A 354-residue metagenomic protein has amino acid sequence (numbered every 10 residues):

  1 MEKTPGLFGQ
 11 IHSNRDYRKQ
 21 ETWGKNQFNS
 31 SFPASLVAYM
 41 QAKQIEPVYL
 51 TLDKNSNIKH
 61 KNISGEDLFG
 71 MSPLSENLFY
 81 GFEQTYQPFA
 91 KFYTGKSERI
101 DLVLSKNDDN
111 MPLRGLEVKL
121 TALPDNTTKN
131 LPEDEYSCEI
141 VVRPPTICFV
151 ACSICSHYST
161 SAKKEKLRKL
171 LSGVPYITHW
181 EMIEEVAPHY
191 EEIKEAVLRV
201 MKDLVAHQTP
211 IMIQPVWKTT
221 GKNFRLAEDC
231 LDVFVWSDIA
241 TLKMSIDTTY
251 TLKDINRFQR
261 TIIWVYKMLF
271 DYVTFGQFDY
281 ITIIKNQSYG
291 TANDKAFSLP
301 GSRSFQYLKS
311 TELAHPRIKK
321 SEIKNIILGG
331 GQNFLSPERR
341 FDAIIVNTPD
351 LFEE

Functional and structural regions predicted by a protein language model:
M1-F69: A structured, charge-rich N-terminal accessory region that forms the first stable segment of a protein and links
E2-L7, E83-E354: Acidic metal-coordinating catalytic centers involved in nucleic-acid phosphodiester chemistry
S30-P33, V37, K43-E46, L50-T51 (+4 more regions): Aromatic-residue detector
K54-S105: Catalytic cores of nuclease domains that cleave nucleic-acid phosphodiester backbones
